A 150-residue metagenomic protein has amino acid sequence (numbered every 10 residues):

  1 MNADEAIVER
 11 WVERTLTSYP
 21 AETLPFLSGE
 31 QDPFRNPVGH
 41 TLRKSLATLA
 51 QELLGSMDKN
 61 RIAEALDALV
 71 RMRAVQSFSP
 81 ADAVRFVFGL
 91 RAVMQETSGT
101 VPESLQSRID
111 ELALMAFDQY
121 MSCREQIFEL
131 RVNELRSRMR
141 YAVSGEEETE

Functional and structural regions predicted by a protein language model:
M1-A68, G99-E150: Core of compact, soluble alpha-helical bundle domains
R71, F86-V87, I109: Generic preference for hydrophobic/aromatic residues in regular secondary structure cores
F78-T97: Elongated alpha-helical scaffolds
